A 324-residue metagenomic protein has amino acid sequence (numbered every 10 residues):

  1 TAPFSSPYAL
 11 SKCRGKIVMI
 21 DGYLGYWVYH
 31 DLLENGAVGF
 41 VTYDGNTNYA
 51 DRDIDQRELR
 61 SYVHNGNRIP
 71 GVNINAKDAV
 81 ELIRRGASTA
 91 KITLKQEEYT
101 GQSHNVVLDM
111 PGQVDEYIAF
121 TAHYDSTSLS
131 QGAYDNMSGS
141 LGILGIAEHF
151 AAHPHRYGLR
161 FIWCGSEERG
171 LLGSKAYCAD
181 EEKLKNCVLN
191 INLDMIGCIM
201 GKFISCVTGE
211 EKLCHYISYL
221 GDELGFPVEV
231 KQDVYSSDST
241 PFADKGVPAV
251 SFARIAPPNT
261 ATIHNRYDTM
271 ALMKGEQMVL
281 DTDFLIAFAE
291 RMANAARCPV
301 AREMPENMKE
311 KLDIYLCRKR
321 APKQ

Functional and structural regions predicted by a protein language model:
T1-H64, R68-P70, V228: Extracellular/luminal Protease-associated
A2-S6, Q56-A133, E148-A152, R156-G158: Soluble metallo-hydrolase cores and metallopeptidase-like ectodomains found primarily in the secretory/periplasmic
G15-Y23, V28-Y29, N67-I69, L94-Q96 (+4 more regions): Second-shell loop/turn segments in exported
I17-I20, G39-T42, G71-N73, V107 (+5 more regions): Structural recognition of the beta-strand scaffold that forms the well-ordered cores of secreted hydrolase catalytic
L33-G36, A151, A243: Non-catalytic positions within long, well-ordered alpha-helices that form the structural scaffold/packing of enzyme
I69, D115, S128, C164-T262: Metal-dependent peptidase/peptidase-like ectodomains
A133-I146: Active-site alpha-helical elements of protease catalytic centers
N259-Q324: His/Asp/Glu-rich mid-to-C-terminal helical/loop segments that flank catalytic regions of hydrolases
